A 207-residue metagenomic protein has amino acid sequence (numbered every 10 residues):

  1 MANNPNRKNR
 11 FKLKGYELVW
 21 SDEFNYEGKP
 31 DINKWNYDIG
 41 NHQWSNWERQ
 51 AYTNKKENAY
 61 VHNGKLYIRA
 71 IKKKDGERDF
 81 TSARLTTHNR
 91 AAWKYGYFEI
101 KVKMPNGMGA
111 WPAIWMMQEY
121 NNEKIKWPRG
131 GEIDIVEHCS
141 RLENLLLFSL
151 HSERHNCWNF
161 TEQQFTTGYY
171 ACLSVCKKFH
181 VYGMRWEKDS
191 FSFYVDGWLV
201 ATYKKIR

Functional and structural regions predicted by a protein language model:
M1-R207: GH16 jelly-roll
